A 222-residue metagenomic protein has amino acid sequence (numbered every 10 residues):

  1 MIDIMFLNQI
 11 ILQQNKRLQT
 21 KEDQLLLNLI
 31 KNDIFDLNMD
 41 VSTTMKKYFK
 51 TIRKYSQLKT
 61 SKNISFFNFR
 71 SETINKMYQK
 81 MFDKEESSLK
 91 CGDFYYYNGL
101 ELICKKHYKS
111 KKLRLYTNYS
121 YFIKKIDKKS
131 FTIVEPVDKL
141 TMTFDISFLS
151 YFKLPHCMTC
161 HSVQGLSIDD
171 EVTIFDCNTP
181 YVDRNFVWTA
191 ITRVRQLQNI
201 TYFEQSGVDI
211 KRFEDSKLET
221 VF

Functional and structural regions predicted by a protein language model:
M1-Y116, S120-K125, T132-V137: Conserved helicase motor core of P-loop NTPases
T117-F222: C-terminal accessory regions
